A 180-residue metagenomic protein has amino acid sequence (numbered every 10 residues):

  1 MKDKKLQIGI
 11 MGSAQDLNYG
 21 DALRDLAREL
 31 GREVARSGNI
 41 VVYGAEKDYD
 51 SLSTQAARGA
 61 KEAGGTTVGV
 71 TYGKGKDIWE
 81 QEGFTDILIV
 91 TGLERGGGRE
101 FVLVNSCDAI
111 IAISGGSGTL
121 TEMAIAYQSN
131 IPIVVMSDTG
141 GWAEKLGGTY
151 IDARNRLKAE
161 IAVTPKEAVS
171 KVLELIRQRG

Functional and structural regions predicted by a protein language model:
K2-L6, Y19-D21, L52, A60: Accessory recognition modules or surfaces
K4-Y19, E33-I40: Generic N-terminal amphipathic, Lys/Arg-enriched alpha-helix
M11-G12, G96-K166: C-terminal binding/interaction regions
A14, A45-K47, T139: Residue-level signal for short, function-critical loop segments
N18, K76-W79, G141-K145: Short, charged/polar "capping" segments at the starts of alpha-helices and the immediately preceding loops
A22-L26: Alpha-helix N-cap and loop-to-helix initiation/capping positions
R28, R32, R36-G38, Y43-I125: Acidic/glycine-enriched connector segments
V172-G180: Short, hydrophobic alpha-helical segments
